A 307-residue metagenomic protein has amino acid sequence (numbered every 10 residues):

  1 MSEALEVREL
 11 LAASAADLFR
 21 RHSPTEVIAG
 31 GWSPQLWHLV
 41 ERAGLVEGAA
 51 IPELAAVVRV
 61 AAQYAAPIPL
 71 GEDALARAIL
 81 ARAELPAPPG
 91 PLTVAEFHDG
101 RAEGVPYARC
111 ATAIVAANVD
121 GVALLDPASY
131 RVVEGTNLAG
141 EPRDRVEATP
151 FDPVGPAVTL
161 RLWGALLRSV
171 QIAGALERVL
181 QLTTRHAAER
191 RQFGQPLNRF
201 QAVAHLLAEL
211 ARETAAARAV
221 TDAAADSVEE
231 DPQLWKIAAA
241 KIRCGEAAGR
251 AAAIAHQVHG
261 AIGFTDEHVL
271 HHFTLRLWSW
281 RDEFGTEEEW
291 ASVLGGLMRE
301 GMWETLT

Functional and structural regions predicted by a protein language model:
M1-Y64, L166-T307: Alpha-helical interface subdomain recognition
A65, G71-A74, A78-Q181, T307: FAD-binding core of flavoproteins
